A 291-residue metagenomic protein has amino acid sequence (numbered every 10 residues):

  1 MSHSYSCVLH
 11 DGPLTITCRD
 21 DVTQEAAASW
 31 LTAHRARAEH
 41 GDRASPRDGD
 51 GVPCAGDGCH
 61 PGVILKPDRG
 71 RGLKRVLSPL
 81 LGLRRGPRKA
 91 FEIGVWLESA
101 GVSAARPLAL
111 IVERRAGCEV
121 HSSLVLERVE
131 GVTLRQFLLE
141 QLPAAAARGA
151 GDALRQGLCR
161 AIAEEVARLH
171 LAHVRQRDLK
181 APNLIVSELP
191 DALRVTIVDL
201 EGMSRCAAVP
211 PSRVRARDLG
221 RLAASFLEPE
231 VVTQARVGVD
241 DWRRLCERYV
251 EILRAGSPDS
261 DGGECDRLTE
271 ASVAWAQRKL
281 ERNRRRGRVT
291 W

Functional and structural regions predicted by a protein language model:
M1-S29, P61: N-terminal positively charged amphipathic segments used for targeting/anchoring
Q24-Q136, A167-A172, Q176, L268-S272 (+3 more regions): Conserved ATP-binding subdomain of kinase catalytic cores across diverse folds
E130, A181, G202: Short, glycine/acidic-enriched loop or turn micro-motifs at the edges of active sites
L134-G149: AlphaC helix of the protein kinase catalytic domain
L154-E165: Conserved alphaE helix
L179-V186: Hydrophobic residue at the +6 position relative to the catalytic HRD Asp in the kinase catalytic loop
V186-A192: Activation-loop N-terminal segment of eukaryotic-like protein kinases
L193-A274: C-lobe/activation-segment region of protein kinase-like
